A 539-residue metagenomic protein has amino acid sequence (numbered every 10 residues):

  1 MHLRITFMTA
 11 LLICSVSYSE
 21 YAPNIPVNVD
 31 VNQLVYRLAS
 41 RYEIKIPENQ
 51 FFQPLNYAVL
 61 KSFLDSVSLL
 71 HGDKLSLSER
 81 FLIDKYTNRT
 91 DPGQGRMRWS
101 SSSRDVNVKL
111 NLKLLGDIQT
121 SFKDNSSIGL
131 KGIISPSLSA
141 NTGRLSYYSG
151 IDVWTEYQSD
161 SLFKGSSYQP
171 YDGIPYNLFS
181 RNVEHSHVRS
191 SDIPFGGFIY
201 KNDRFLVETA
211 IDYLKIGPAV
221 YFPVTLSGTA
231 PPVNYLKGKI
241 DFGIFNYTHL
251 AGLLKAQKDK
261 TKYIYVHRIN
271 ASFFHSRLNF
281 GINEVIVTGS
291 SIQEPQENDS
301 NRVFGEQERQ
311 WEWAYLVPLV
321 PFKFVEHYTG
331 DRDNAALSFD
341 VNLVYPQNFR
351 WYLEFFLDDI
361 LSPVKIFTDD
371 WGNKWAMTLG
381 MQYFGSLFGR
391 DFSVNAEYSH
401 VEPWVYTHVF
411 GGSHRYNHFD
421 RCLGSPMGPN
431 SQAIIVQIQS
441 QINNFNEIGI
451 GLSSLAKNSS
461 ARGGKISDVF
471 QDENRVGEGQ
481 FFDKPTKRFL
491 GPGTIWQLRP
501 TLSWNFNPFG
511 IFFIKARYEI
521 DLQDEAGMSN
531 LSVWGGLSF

Functional and structural regions predicted by a protein language model:
H2-M8: Sec-dependent signal peptide recognition, specifically the positively charged N-region followed immediately by
T9-L11, I438: N-terminal leader/targeting segments
A10, G116, G238, P500 (+1 more regions): Small side chains
C14-S17: N-terminal signal peptide c-region/cleavage motif recognized by signal peptidases
E20-A22, A516: Ser/Thr/Asn(+Pro)-rich, low-complexity disordered segments
A22-V29, Y36-N279, N283-V287, T368-D369 (+3 more regions): Outer-membrane beta-barrel channel domains
I282, I286, Q293-F539: Exposed, low-structure sequence patches enriched in small/polar residues
